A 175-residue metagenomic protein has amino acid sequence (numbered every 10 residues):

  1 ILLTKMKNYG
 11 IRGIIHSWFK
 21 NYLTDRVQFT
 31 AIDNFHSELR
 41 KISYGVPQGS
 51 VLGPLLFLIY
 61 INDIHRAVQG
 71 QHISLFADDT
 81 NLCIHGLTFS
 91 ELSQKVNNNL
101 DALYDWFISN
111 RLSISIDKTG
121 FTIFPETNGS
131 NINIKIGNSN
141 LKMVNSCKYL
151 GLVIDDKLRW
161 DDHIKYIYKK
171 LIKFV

Functional and structural regions predicted by a protein language model:
I1, M6, F19, G49 (+5 more regions): Short, conserved catalytic/metal-binding micro-motifs enriched in Asp/Glu and His
I1-V46, I84: Conserved pre-catalytic core of RNA-dependent polymerases
I1-Y9, N81-D105: Catalytic palm subdomain of template-directed nucleic-acid polymerases, centered on the conserved carboxylate motif
P54-I84: Active-site palm subdomain of RNA-directed nucleic acid polymerases
L56-Y60, K95-N99, I167, F174: Hydrophobic alpha-helical membrane-association signature
H65, D101-I108, I172-V175: Structural signal for well-ordered, non-membrane alpha-helices
Q69, S139-V175: Basic, alpha-helical interaction scaffolds
N98, S113-C147: Short, conserved micro-motifs composed of acidic
